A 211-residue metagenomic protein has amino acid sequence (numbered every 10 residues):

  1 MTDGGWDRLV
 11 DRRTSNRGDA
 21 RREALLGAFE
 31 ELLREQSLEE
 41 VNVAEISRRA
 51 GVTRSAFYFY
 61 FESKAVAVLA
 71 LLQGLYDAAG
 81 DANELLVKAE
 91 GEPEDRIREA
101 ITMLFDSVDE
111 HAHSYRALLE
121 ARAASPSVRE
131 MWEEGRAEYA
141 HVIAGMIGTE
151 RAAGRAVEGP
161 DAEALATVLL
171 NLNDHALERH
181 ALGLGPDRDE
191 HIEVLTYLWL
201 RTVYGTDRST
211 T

Functional and structural regions predicted by a protein language model:
M1-A20, D207-T211: N-terminal intrinsically disordered/low-complexity leader segments
L9-R13, E35, L71-A100, Y115: Amphipathic alpha-helical linker/stalk segments
G18-F29, I46, L71-A79, I143: Generic hydrophobic, amphipathic alpha-helix propensity
A24, A28-Q36, A78-A89, L172-R179: Solvent-exposed, amphipathic alpha-helical segments
A24, L32-V66, A70: Helix-turn-helix
A70, E84-E110, A162-L169, I192: Hydrophobic alpha-helical connector segments
G80, S107-E110, P126-A153, E163-E178 (+2 more regions): Amphipathic alpha-helical packing segments from all-alpha helical-bundle domains
